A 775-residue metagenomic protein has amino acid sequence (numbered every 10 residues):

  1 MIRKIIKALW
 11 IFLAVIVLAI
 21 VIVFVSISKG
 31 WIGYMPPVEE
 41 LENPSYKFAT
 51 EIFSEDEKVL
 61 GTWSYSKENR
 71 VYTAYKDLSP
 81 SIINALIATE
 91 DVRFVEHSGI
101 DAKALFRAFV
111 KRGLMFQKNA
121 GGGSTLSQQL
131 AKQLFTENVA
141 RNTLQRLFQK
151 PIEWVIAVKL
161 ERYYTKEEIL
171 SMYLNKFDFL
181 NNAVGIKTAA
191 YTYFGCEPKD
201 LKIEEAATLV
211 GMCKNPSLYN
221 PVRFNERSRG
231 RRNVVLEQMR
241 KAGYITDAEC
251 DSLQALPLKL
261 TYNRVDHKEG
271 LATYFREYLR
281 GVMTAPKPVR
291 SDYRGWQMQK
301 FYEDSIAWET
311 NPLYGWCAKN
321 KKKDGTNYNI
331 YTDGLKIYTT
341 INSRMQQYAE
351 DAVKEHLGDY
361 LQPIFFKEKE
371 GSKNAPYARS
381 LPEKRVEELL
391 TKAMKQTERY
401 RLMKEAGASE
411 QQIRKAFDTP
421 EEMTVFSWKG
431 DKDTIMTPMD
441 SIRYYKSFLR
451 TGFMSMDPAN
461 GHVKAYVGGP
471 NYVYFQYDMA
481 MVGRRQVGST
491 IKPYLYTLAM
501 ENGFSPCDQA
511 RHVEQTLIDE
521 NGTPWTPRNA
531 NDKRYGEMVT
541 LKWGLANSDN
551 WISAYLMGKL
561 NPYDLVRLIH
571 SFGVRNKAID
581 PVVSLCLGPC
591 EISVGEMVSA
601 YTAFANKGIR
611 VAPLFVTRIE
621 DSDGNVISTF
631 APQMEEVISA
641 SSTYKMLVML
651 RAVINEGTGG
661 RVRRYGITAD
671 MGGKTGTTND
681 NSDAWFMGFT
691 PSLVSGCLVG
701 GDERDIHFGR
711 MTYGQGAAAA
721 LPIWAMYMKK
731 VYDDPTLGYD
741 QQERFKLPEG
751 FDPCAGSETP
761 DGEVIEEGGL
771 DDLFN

Functional and structural regions predicted by a protein language model:
M1-F53, G113, Y360: N-terminal type II signal-anchor transmembrane helix that functions as the membrane-insertion/stop-transfer segment
Y46-A49, F53-W308, C317, D324-T326 (+4 more regions): Peptidoglycan glycan-strand catalytic modules in the bacterial/periplasmic cell-wall system
A85-I87, M239, A349, N460-G461 (+6 more regions): Active-site SXXK
V95-L105, V184-K187, T246-D251, M500-N521 (+2 more regions): Short, well-structured active-site flanking segments
K118, T246-T340, R344-A408: Non-catalytic structural connector segments
T125-L126, L134-T136, N142, R146 (+5 more regions): Active-site-adjacent helix/loop patches that line small-molecule binding or acyl-intermediate pockets
P257, V482-M538, A612-I627: Short, glycine/proline-biased beta-turn/loop segments that scaffold the active-site neighborhood
T339, S343-D359, L390-D457, H462 (+5 more regions): A penicillin-recognizing enzyme superfamily signal
